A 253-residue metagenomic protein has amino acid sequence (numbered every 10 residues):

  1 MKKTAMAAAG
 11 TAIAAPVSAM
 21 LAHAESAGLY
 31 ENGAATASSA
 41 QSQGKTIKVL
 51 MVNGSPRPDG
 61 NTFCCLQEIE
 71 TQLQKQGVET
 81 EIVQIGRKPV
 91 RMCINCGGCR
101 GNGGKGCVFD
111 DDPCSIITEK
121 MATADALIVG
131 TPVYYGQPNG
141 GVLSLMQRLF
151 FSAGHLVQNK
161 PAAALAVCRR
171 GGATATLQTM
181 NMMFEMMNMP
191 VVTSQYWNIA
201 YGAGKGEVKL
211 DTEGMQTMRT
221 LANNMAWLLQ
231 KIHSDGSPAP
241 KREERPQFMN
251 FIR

Functional and structural regions predicted by a protein language model:
M1-S26: N-terminal export signals
G44-I47, V108-Y196: Helix-loop-strand module that forms the ligand-binding subsite of alpha/beta enzymes
I47-Q76: N-terminal beta1-alpha1 ligand-phosphate binding loop
T71-V78, G98, A126, F150-G154 (+3 more regions): Generic secondary-structure signature for well-ordered alpha-helical cores
E79-K88: A short beta-strand-loop structural module common to alpha/beta enzyme folds
K88-M121, F248-R253: Cysteine-cluster motifs in flexible loop/terminal segments that predominantly coordinate metals
P190-R253: Glycine-rich phosphate/pyrophosphate-binding loop and the adjoining helix
